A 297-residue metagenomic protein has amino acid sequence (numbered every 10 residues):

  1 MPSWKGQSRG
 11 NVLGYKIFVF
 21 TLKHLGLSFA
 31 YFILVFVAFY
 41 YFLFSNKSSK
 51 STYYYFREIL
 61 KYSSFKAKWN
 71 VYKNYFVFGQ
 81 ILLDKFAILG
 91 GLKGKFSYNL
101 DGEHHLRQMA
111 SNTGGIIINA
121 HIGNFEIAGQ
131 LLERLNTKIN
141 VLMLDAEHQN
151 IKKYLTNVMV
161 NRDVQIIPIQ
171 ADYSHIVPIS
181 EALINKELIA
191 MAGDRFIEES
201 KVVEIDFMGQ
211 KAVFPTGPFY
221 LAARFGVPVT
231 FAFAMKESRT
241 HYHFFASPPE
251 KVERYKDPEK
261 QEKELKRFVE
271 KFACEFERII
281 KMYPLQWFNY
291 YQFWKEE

Functional and structural regions predicted by a protein language model:
M1-N119, D163: Membrane-anchoring hydrophobic helices of lipid-metabolizing enzymes
L13, S48, Y98, A171 (+1 more regions): Soluble or luminal CAZymes and related metallo-dependent hydrolases
V35, W69-N70, D145, D172 (+2 more regions): Residue-level "edge-of-site" marker
F65, N70, T113-A171, F196-V203: Catalytic core of membrane glycerolipid acyltransferases/transacylases, capturing the structured, soluble-facing
L92-Y98, Q165-Q170, M208-G209, L265: Short, flexible loop segments at the rims of nucleotide/cofactor-binding pockets, characterized by
D101, L142-L144, I169, S247-P249 (+1 more regions): Conserved beta-strand termini and adjacent loop/short-helix elements that scaffold enzyme active sites in alpha/beta
E103-R107, G129, E133, K152-T156 (+2 more regions): Short amphipathic alpha-helical segments and helix-helix/interface helices
S111-N112, R134, N161, Y173-E297: Non-catalytic C-terminal accessory region of glycerolipid acyltransferases and related lyso-lipid remodeling enzymes
